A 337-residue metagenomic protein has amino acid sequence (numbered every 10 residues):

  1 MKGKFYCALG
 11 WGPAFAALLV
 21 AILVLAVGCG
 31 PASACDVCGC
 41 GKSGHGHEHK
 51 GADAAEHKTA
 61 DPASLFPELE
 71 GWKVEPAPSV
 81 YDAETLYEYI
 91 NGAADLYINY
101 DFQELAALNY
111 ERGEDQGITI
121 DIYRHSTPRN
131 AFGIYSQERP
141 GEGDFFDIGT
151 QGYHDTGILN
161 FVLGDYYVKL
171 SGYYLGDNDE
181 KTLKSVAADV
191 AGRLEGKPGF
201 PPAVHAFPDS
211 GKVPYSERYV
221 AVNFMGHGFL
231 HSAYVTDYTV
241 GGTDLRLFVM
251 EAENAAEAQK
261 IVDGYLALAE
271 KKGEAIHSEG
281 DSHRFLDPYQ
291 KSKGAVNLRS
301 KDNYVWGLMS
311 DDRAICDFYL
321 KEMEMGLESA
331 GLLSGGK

Functional and structural regions predicted by a protein language model:
M1-W11: N-terminal secretory signal peptides that target proteins for export/translocation
A14-G28: Bacterial N-terminal signal peptides
G30-G117, G141-F145, G164-Y167, Y174-D244 (+3 more regions): N-terminal "mature-domain start" segment
D115, N160-Y167, D281-S282, R299-Y304: Short, solvent-exposed coil/turn segments at beta-strand boundaries
Q116-I118, H154-T156, A233, T243-R246 (+1 more regions): Short, surface-exposed coil-to-beta transition loops
T119-D121, Y166-Y173, R246-F248, N303-D311: Short, well-ordered beta-strand elements
P128-L163, I261-Q290: Short, internal acidic amphipathic alpha-helical interface segments that mediate docking to partner proteins
E251-G336: C-terminal soluble interaction/assembly domains
